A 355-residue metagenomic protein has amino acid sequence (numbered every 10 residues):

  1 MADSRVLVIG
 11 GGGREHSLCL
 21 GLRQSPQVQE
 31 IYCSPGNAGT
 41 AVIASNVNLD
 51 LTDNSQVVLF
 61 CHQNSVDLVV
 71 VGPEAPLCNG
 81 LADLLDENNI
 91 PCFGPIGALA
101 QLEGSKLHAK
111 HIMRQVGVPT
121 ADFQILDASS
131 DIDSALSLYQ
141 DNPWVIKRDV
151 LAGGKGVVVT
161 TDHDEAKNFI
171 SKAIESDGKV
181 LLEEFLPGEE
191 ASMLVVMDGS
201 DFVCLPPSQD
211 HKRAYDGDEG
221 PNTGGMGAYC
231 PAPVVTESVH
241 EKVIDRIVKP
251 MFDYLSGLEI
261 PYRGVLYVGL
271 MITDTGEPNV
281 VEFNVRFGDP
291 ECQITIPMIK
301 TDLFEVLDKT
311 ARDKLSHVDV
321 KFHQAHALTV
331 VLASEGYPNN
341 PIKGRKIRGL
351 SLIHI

Functional and structural regions predicted by a protein language model:
M1-A98: ATP-binding N-terminal substructure of ATP-dependent carboxylate-amine bond-forming enzymes
A41-A44, Q101-L107, Y215-G217: Short, charged, surface-exposed secondary-structure boundary motifs
N46-T52, Q124-A128, T160: Short acidic-hydrophobic, aromatic-tinged amphipathic segments that line or gate anion-handling sites
V69, I353-I355: Conserved small/polar residues in nucleotide/adenosyl-binding loops
F93-G156: A conserved helix-loop-beta module that forms one wall/lid of the active-site cleft in ATP-utilizing catalytic domains
G156-C292: Internal nucleotide-binding/catalytic subdomain
I244-L266, N284-S351: Active-site "cap" helix and flanking loop/linker of ATP-utilizing ligase/carboxylase catalytic domains
